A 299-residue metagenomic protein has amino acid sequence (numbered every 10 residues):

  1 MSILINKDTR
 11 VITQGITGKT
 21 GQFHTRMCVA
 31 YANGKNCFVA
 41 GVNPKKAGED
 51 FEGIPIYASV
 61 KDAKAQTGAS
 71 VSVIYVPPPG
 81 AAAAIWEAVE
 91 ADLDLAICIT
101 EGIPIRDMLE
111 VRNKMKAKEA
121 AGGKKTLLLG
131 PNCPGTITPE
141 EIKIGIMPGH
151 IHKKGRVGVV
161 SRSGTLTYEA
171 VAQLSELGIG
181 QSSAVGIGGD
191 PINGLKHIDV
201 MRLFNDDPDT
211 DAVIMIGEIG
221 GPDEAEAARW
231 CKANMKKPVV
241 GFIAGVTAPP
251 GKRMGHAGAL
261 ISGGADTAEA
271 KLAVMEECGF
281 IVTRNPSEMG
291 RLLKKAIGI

Functional and structural regions predicted by a protein language model:
M1-I299: Catalytic-core regions of core metabolic enzymes, especially those transforming organic acids/acyl-group intermediates
